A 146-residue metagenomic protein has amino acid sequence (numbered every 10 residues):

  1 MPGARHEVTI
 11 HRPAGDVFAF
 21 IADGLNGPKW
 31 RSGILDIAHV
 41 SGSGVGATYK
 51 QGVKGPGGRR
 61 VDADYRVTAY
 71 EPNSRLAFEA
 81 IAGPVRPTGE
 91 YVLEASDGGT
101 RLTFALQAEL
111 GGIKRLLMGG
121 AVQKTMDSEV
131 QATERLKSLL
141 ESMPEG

Functional and structural regions predicted by a protein language model:
M1, S32, R60, P84-R86: Short solvent-exposed loop/turn micro-motifs enriched in small/polar/acidic residues
M1-V40, G44, G146: Hydrophobic ligand-binding cavity/cleft-lining segments
G3-A4, L35-I37, Y49-K50, R75 (+1 more regions): Short structured motifs
H6-V8, A63-T68, A80, P87-A95 (+1 more regions): Hydrophobic/aromatic beta-strand elements that line small-molecule binding cavities or substrate pockets in beta-rich
A38-A82, S96, R101, Q131-G146: Glycine-rich portal/gate segments that line the openings of hydrophobic small-molecule binding cavities
R60, L76, P87, G111-R115: Intrinsically disordered, low-complexity acidic/polar segments
T88-L110, K124, S128: A beta-strand edge to alpha-helix "cap/lid" segment located at domain peripheries
Q107-G146: A conserved amphipathic terminal alpha-helix motif
